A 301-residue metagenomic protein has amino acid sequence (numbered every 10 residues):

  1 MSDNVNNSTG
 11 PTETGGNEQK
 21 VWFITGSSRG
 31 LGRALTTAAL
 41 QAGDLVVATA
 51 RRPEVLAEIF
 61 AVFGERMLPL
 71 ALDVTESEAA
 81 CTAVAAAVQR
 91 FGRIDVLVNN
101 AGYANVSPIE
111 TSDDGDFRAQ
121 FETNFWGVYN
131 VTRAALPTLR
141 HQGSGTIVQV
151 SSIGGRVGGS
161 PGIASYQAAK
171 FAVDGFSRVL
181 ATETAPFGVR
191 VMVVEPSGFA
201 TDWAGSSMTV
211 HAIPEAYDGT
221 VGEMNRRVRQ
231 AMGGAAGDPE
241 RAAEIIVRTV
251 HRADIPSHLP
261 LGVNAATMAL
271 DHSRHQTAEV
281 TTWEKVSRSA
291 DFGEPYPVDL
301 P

Functional and structural regions predicted by a protein language model:
S28-R29: Conserved glycine-rich cofactor-binding loop
A42-E58: Conserved glycine-rich Rossmann-like NAD(P)H-binding loop of the short-chain dehydrogenase/reductase
L72-T82, D114: The beta1-alpha1 cofactor-binding region of Rossmann-like NAD(H)/NADP(H)-dependent oxidoreductases
P108-I109, D116-R118: Substrate-binding pocket helix/loop in short-chain dehydrogenase/reductase
T132, A169: Active-site helix of classical SDR
S152: Residue(s) in the substrate-gating loop at a strand-loop-helix junction that position the organic substrate next
P186-P256: SDR active-site lid
